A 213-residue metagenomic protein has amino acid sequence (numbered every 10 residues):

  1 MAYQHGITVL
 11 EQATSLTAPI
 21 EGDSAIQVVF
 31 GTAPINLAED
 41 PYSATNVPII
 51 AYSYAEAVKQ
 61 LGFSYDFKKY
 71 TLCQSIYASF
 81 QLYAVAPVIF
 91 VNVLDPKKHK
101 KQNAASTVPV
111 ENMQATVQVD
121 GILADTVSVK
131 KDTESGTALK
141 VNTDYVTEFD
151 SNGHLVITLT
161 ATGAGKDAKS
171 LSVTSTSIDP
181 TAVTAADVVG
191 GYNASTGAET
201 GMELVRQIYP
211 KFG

Functional and structural regions predicted by a protein language model:
M1-G213: Surface-exposed assembly/interface segments
